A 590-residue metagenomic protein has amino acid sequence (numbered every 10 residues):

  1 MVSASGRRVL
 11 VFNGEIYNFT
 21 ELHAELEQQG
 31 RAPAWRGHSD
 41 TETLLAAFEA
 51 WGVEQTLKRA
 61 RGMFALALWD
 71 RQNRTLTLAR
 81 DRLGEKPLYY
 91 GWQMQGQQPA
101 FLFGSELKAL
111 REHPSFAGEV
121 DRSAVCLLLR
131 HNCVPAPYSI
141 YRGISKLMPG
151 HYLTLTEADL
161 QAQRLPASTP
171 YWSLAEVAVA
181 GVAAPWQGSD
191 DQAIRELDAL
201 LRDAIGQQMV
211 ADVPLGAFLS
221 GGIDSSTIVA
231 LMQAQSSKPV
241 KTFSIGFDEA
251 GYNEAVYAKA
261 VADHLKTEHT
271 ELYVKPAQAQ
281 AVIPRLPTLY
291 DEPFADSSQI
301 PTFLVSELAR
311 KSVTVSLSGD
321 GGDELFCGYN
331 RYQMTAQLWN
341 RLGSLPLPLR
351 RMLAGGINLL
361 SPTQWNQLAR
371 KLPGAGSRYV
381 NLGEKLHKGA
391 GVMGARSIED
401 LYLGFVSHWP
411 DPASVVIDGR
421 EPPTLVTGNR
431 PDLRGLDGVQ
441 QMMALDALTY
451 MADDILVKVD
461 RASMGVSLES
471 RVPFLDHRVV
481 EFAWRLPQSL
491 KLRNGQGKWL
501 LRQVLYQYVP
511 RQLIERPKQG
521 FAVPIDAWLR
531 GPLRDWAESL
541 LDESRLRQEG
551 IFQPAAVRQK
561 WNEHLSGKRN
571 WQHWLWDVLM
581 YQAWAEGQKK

Functional and structural regions predicted by a protein language model:
M1-Y290, T302, S306, Y506-Q507 (+6 more regions): Cysteine-centered catalytic environments shared across enzyme families
V11-F12, A124, E196, A295-I300 (+4 more regions): A conserved catalytic-core signature of glycosyltransferases
R31, E112, R142-M148, L165 (+5 more regions): Adenosyl-5′-phosphate
R82, L304-Q364, S397, Y450 (+1 more regions): Active-site adenylate/phosphate-handling loop in enzymes that bind or generate adenylated species
L219-S220, G246-F247, D323, L468-E469 (+1 more regions): Conserved short loop/turn motifs at secondary-structure junctions
E249, V274, P293-D296, S344-L347: Alpha-helix capping and helix-loop boundary segments enriched in small/acidic/polar residues
P284-T288, R310, Y332-M334, W528-R530: Short low-complexity, flexible loop/linker segments enriched in glycine and/or proline with clustered acidic
Q367-L368, V380: DNA-processing P-loop NTPase/helicase core
